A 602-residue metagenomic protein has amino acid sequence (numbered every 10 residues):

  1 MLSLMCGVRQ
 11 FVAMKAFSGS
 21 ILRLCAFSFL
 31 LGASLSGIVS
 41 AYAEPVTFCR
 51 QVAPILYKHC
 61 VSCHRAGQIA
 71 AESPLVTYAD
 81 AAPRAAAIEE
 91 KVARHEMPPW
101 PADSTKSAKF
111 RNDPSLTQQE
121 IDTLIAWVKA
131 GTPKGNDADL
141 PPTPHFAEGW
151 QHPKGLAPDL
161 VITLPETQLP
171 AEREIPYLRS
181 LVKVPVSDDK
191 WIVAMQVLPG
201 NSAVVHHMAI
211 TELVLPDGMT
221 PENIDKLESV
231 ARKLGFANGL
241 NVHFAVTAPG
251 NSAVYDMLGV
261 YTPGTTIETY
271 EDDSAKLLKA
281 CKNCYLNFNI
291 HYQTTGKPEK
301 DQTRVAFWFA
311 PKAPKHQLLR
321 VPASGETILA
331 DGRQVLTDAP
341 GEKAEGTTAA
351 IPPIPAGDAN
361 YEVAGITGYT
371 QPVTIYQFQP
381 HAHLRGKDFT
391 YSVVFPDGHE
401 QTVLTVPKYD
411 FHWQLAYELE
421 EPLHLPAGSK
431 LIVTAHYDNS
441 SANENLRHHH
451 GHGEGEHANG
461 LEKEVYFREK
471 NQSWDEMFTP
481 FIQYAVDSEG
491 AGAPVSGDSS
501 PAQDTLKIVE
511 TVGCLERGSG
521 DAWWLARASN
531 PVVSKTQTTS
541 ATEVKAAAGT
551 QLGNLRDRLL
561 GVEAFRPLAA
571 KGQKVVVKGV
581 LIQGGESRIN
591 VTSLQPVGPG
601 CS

Functional and structural regions predicted by a protein language model:
M1-L22: N-terminal secretory signal peptides that target proteins for export/translocation
F11, F17, F27-F29, Y42: Aromatic (phenylalanine/tyrosine) cluster motif
R23-G37: Bacterial N-terminal signal peptides
A33-V46, A502-Q503: Bacterial Sec-dependent signal peptides at the C-terminal "C-region" and cleavage site
S40-V182, A194, L198, N283-N289: Aromatic- and Gly/Pro-enriched helix-to-coil junctions and flexible linker segments
W150-E489, L515: His-enriched metal-coordination microenvironments in redox/metal-binding proteins
I482-A502: Extracellular/periplasmic ectodomains of large secreted or surface enzymes and adhesion receptors
V495-S602: Conserved RNA-binding domains used in RNP assembly and mRNA/RNA metabolism
